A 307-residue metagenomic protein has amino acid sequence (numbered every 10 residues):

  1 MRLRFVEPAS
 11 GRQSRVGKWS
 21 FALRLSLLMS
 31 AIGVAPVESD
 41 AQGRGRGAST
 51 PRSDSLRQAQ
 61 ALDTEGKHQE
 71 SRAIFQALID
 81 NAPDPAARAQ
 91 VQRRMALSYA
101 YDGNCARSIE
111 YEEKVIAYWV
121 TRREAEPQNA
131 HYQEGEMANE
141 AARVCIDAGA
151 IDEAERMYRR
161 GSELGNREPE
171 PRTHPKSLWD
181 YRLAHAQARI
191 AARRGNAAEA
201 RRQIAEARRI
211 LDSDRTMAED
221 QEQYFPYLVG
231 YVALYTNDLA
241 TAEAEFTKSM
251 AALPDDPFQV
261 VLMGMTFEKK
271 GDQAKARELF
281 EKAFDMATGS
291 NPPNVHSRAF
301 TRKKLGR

Functional and structural regions predicted by a protein language model:
S39-L97, Y101, A106, E110 (+2 more regions): N-terminal leader/linker segments that initiate helical-solenoid repeat arrays
G45, D80-R88, Y118-H131, G165-K176 (+2 more regions): Flexible helix-coil transition and linker loops at the boundaries of alpha-helical arrays
S53, A87-Q90, N129, E136 (+4 more regions): Start-of-helix register in tetratricopeptide repeats
V91-R94, E140, L228, L262 (+2 more regions): Canonical tetratricopeptide repeat
I116-A117, S162, A205-R208, A274-S290: TPR/TPR-like (Sel1-like) alpha-helical repeat modules
